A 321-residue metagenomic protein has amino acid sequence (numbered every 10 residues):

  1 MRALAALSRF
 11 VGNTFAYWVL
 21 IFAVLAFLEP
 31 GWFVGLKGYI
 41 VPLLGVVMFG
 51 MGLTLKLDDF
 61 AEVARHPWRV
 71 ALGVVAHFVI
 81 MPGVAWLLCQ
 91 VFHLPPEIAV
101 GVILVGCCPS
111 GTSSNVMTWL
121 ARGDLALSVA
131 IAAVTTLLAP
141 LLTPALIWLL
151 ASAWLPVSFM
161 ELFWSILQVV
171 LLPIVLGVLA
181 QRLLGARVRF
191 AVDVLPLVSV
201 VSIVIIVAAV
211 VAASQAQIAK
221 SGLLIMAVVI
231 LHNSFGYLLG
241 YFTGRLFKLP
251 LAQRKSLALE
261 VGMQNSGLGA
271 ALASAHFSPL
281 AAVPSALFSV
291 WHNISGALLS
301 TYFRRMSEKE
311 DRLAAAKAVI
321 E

Functional and structural regions predicted by a protein language model:
M1-E321: Alpha-helical transmembrane segments of multi-pass small-molecule/ion transporters
